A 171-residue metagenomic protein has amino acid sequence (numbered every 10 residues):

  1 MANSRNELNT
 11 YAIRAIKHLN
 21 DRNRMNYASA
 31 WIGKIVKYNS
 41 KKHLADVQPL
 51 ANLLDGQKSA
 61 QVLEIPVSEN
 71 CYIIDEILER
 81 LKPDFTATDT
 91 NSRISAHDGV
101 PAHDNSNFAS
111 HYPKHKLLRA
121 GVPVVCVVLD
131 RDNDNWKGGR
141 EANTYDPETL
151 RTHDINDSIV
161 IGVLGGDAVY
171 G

Functional and structural regions predicted by a protein language model:
M1-G171: Exposed beta-strand/loop interface patches that mediate assembly or binding
